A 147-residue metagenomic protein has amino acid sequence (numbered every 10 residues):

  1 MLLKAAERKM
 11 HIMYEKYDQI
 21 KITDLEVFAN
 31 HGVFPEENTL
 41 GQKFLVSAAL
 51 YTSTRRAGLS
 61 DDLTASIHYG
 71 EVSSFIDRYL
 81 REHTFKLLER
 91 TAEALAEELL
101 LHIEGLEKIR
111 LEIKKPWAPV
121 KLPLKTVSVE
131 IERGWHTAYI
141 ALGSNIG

Functional and structural regions predicted by a protein language model:
L2-L3, R8-S144: N-terminal, polar/charged subdomain of small-to-medium soluble alpha/beta proteins
G147: Glycine-/small-residue-rich active-site loops that bind phosphorylated ligands and cofactors
